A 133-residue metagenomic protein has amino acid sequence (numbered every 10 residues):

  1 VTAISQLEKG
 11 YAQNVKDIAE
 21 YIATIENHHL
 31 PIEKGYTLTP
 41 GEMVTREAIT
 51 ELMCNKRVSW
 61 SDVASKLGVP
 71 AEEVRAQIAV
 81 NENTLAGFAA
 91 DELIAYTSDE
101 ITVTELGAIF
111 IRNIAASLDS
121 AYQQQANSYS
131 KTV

Functional and structural regions predicted by a protein language model:
V1-R75, N127-V133: C-terminal scaffold of the Radical SAM
K16, M43, V80, L106-N113: Generic recognition of stable, solvent-exposed alpha-helical segments in well-folded globular domains
A71-A89: Short amphipathic alpha-helical interaction segments
A86-D99: A short, conserved structural fragment
E100-T104: Minor-groove-contacting beta-hairpin "wing" of winged helix-turn-helix DNA-binding domains
L106-V133: Short, amphipathic alpha-helical interaction segments positioned at domain boundaries
